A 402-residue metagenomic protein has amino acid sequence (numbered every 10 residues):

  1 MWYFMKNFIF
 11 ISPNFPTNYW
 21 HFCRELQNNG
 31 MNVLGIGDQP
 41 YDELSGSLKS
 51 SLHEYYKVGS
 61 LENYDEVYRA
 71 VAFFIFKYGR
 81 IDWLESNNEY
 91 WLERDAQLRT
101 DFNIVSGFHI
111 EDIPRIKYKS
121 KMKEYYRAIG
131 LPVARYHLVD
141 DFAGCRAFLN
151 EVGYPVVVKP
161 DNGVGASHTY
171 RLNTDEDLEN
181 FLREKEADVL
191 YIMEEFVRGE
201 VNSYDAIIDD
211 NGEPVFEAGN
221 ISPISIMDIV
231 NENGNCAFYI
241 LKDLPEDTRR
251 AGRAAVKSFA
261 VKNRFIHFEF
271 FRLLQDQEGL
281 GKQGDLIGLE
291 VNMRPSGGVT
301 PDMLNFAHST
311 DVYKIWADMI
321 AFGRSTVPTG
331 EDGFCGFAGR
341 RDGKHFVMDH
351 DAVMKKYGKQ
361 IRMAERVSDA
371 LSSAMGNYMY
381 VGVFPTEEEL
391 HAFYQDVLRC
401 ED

Functional and structural regions predicted by a protein language model:
W2-E111, S325, A392-E401: ATP-binding N-terminal substructure of ATP-dependent carboxylate-amine bond-forming enzymes
Y55-E62, H137-D141, Y170-N173: Short acidic-hydrophobic, aromatic-tinged amphipathic segments that line or gate anion-handling sites
F74-I81, E151-V152, E186-D188: Glycine-rich phosphate-binding loop signature in dinucleotide/nucleotide-binding domains
R99-H168: A conserved helix-loop-beta module that forms one wall/lid of the active-site cleft in ATP-utilizing catalytic domains
P132-R135, P155-V158, S167-S203, D228-C236 (+3 more regions): Conserved ATP-binding module of the ATP-grasp superfamily
E195-V261, F265, R272, D276 (+4 more regions): ATP-dependent carboxylate/phosphate-activation module, predominantly the ATP-grasp catalytic core and closely related
K262-E269, T326-D332: Flexible, glycine/charged-enriched surface loops at secondary-structure junctions
I315-D402: Peripheral (often C-terminal) accessory segments that flank ATP-dependent C-N-forming ligase machineries
